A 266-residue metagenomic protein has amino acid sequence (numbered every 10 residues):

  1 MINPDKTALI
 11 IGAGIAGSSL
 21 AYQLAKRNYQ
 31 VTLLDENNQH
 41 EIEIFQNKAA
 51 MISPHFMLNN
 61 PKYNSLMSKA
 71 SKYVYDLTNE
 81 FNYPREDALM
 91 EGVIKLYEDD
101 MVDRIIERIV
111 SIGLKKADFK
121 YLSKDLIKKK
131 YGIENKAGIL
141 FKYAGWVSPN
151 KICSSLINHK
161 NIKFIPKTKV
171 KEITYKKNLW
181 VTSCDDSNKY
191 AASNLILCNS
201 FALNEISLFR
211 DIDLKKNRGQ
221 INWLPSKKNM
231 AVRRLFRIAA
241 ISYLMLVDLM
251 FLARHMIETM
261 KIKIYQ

Functional and structural regions predicted by a protein language model:
I2-A16: Beta1/beta-strand and adjacent pyrophosphate-binding region of the FAD-binding site in flavoprotein oxidoreductases
N3-K6, D185-N194: Core beta-strand elements of the Rossmann-like FAD/NAD(P) dinucleotide-binding domain in flavoenzyme oxidoreductases
A16-R27, E36, I44, K48-M51 (+3 more regions): Active-site substrate-recognition segment that forms the wall of the catalytic cavity or substrate channel
R27-Y29, H159: Conserved dinucleotide-binding and phosphotransfer motif residues
T32: Conserved beta-strand positions in the Rossmann-like core of class I SAM-dependent methyltransferases
A49-K130: Dinucleotide-binding Rossmann-like beta1-alpha1 core, especially the glycine-rich loop that anchors the ADP
L140-H159, S200-A202: Mid-domain beta-loop-alpha active-site segment that forms a flexible, acidic cofactor/metal-binding surface
G145, P166-W180: A conserved short coil-to-beta-strand element within the FAD-binding core of flavoproteins
